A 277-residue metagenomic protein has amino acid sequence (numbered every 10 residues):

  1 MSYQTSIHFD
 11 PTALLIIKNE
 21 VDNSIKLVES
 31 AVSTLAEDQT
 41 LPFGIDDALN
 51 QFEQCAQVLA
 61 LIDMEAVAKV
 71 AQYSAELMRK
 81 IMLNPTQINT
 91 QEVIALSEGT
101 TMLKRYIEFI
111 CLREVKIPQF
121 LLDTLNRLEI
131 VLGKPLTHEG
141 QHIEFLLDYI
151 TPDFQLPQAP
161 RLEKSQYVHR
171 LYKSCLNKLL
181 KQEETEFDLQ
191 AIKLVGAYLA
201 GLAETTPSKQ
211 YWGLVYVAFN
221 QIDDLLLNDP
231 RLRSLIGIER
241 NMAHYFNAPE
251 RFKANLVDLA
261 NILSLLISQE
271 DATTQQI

Functional and structural regions predicted by a protein language model:
S2-P11, T86-L162, D224-I277: Structural secondary-structure packing elements that flank or coincide with functional cores
T5-N50, F145-Q190: Long, amphipathic alpha-helical coiled-coil segments characteristic of histidine-phosphotransfer scaffolds
E20, S24-A31, Q51, V70-L77 (+4 more regions): Amphipathic, well-ordered alpha-helical segments in soluble domains
V28-Q39, L59-I62, M78-I88, I110 (+5 more regions): Secondary-structure edge/capping motif, primarily at the C-terminal ends of alpha-helices and the immediately following
G44-A48, L61-L77, Q91-G99, T205-F219 (+1 more regions): Short, well-ordered alpha-helical segments that carry or flank key catalytic/ligand-binding motifs at enzyme/regulatory
C55: Hard-cation-handling environments
Y73-E76, K80, Q119-T124: Long amphipathic alpha-helical coiled-coil segments
I150-G237, H244: Non-catalytic protein-protein interaction scaffold segments in large eukaryotic complex-forming proteins
